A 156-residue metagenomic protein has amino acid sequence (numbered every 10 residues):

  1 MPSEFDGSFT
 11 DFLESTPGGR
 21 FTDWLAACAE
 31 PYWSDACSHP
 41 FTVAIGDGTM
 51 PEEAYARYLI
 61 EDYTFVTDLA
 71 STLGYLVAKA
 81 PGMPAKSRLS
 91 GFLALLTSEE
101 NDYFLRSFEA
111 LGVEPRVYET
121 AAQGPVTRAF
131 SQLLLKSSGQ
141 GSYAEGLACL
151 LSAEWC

Functional and structural regions predicted by a protein language model:
P2, F12, P17-F21, A26-C28 (+1 more regions): Hydrophobic alpha-helical segments
P2-F5, E119: Surface/interface-facing alpha-helical segments and adjacent flexible terminal/loop regions used for partner/assembly
F5-F9, A26-M50, L69: Short alpha-helical hairpin
F12-F21, G46-A56, G139-G141: Short, charged, low-complexity loops and linkers
L13, P84-C156: Active-site-proximal alpha-helical scaffolds that flank and shape metal-associated catalytic sites
G19, D23, P31, H39-P40 (+5 more regions): Generic alpha-helical secondary structure signal
E30-D35, T49-K79, S98-E99, L147-C156: Alpha-helical bundle segments that constitute or directly flank the non-heme di-iron/ferroxidase center
